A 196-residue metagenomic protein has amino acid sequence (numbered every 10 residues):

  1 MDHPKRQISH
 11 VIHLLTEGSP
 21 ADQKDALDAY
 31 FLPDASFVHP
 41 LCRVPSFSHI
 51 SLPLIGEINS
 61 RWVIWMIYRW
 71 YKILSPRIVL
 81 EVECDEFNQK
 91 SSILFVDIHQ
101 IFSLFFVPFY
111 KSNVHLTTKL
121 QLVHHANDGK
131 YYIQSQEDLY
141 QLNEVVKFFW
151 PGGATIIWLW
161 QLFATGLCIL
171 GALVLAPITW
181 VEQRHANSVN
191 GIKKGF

Functional and structural regions predicted by a protein language model:
M1-F196: C-terminal and inter-domain tail/linker signature
